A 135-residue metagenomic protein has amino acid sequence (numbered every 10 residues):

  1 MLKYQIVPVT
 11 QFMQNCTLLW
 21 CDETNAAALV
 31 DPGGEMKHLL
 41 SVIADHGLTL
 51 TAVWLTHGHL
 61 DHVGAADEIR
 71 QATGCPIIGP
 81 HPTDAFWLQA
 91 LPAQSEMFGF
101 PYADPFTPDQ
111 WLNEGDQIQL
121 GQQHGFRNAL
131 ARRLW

Functional and structural regions predicted by a protein language model:
M1-H46: Conserved beta-strand hairpin/beta-sheet module of binuclear metal-dependent hydrolase folds, prominently
M1-K3, E96-F100, Q123-F126: Short Pro/Gly-enriched beta-strand edge/turn motifs at strand-loop
L2, F12, E23-N25, P105-T107 (+2 more regions): Short, solvent-exposed coil/turn segments
Y4, V53, I77, R127-N128: Generic preference for hydrophobic
V7-V9, F100-Y102, T107-D109, A129-R133: Short Gly/Pro-enriched turn/cap motifs at secondary-structure boundaries
L18, G115-W135: Core dinuclear metal-dependent hydrolase active-site scaffold
A26-V30, A52-W54, R127: Short catalytic-loop micro-motif centered on adjacent basic/acidic residues
E35-Q119: Active-site HxH/HxHxD metal-binding segment of metal-dependent hydrolases
